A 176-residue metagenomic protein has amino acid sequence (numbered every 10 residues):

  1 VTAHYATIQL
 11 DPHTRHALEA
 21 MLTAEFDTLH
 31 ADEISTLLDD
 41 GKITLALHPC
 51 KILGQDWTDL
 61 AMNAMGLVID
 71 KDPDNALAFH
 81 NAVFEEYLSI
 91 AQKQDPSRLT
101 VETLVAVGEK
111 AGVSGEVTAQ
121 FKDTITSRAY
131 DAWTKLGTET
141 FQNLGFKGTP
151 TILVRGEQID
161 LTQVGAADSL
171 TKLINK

Functional and structural regions predicted by a protein language model:
V1-T28: Local sequence-structure signature of Cys/Sec-based thiol-disulfide redox active-site neighborhoods
A3-H4, E25-P96: Structural alpha/beta surface segment adjacent to cysteine/selenocysteine redox centers across thiol/disulfide enzymes
A6-H16, T36, A106, A119 (+1 more regions): Polar/charged alpha-helical tracts
L10-D11, Q92-L99, V107-G112: Short, exposed beta-strand "edge-strand" segments with a Pro/Gly-rich flavor and a Y/T-containing core
H13, D40-I43, K147-T149: Extracytoplasmic
L18-A20, S89-I90, K122-D123: A short, structure-level motif marking secondary-structure boundaries and short turns
L22, E109-K176: C-terminal cap of thioredoxin/glutaredoxin-like
L29, E33, D59-N63, L67 (+9 more regions): Extracytoplasmic/secreted proteins, especially bacterial periplasmic and envelope-associated proteins
